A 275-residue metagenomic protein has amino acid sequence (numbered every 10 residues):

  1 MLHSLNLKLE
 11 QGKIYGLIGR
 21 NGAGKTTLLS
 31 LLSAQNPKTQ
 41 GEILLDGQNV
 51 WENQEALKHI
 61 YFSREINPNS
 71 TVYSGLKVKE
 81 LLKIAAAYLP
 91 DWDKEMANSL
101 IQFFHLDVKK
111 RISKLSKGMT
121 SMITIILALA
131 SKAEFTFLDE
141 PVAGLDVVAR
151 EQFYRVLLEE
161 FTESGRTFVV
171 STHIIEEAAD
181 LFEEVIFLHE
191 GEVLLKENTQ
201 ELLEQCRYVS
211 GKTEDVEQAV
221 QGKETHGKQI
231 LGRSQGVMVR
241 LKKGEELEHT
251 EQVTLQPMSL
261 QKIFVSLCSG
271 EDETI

Functional and structural regions predicted by a protein language model:
Y15-R20: The feature captures the beta-strand-to-loop junction immediately N-terminal to the Walker
S33: Helix-to-loop junction immediately C-terminal to a conserved catalytic motif
G41-E52: Conserved ABC transporter NBD signature motif
E55-K58, R64-I123: ABC-family P-loop ATPase nucleotide-binding domains
T136-E140, L145: Catalytic Walker B motif of ABC-type/P-loop ATPase nucleotide-binding domains
G227-I275: C-terminal coupling/interaction segments
